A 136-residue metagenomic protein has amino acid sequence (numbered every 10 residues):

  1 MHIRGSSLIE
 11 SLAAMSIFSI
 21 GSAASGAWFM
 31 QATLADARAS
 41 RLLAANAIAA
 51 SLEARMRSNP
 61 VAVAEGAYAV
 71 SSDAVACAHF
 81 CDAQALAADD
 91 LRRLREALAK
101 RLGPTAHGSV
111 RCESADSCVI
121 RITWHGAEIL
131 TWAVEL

Functional and structural regions predicted by a protein language model:
H2, S6-A50: Aliphatic-rich helix starts adjacent to a transmembrane/signal segment
A35-L43, A47-L136: Flexible, low-complexity segments enriched in proline/glycine/serine and punctuated by aromatic residues
